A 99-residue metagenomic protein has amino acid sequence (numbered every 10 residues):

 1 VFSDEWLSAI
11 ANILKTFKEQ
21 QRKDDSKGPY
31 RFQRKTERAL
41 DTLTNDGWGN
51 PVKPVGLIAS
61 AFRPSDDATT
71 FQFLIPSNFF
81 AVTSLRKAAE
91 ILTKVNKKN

Functional and structural regions predicted by a protein language model:
V1, L74-K87: Well-ordered alpha-helical segments within folded domains of soluble proteins
F2-D4, A68-Q72, A88-N99: Inter-helical turn/loop segments and adjacent helix faces that build the functional surface of alpha-helical bundle
F2-T70: Active-site acid/base region of carbohydrate-active enzymes
